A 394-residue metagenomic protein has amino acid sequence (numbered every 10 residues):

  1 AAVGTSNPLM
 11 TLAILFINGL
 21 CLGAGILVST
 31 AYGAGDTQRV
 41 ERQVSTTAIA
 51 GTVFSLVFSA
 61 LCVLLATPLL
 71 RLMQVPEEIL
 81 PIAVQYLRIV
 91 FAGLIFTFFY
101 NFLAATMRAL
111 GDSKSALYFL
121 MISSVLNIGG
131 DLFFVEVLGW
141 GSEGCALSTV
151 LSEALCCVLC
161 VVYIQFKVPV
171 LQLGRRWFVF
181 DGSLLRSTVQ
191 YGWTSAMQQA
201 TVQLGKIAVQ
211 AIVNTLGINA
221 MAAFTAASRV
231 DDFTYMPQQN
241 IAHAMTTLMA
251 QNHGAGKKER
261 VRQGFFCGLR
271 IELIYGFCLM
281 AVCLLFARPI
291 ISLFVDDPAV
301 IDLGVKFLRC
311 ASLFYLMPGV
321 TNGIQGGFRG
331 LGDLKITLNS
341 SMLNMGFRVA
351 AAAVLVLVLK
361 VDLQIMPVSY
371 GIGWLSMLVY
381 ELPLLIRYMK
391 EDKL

Functional and structural regions predicted by a protein language model:
A1, L70-E77, F133-W140, A200-F233 (+3 more regions): Helix-terminus/linker motif at the lipid-water interface of multi-pass membrane proteins
A1-P8, A83, L87, A146 (+3 more regions): Small-residue hotspots at the loop-to-helix junctions and early N-terminal turns of transmembrane alpha-helices
A2-A60, T97-A116, A223-A287, P318-S340: Small-residue-rich hydrophobic transmembrane alpha-helices
L12-L15, N127-D131, C156-V161, F233-M236 (+3 more regions): Hydrophobic transmembrane alpha-helices of multi-pass small-molecule transporters
A13-I17, V57, L61, F91 (+14 more regions): Residue-level hotspots within pore-lining transmembrane alpha-helices of multi-pass secondary transporters
C21, G25, I89-R108, A116-S124 (+5 more regions): Short runs within selected transmembrane alpha-helices of multi-pass transporters and secretion channels
V28-G93, V137-W193, M249-F314, V356-L394: Short alpha-helical transmembrane segments in multi-pass integral membrane proteins
I89, Y100, S123, S152-C156 (+3 more regions): Transmembrane helical elements of multi-pass membrane transporters/channels
